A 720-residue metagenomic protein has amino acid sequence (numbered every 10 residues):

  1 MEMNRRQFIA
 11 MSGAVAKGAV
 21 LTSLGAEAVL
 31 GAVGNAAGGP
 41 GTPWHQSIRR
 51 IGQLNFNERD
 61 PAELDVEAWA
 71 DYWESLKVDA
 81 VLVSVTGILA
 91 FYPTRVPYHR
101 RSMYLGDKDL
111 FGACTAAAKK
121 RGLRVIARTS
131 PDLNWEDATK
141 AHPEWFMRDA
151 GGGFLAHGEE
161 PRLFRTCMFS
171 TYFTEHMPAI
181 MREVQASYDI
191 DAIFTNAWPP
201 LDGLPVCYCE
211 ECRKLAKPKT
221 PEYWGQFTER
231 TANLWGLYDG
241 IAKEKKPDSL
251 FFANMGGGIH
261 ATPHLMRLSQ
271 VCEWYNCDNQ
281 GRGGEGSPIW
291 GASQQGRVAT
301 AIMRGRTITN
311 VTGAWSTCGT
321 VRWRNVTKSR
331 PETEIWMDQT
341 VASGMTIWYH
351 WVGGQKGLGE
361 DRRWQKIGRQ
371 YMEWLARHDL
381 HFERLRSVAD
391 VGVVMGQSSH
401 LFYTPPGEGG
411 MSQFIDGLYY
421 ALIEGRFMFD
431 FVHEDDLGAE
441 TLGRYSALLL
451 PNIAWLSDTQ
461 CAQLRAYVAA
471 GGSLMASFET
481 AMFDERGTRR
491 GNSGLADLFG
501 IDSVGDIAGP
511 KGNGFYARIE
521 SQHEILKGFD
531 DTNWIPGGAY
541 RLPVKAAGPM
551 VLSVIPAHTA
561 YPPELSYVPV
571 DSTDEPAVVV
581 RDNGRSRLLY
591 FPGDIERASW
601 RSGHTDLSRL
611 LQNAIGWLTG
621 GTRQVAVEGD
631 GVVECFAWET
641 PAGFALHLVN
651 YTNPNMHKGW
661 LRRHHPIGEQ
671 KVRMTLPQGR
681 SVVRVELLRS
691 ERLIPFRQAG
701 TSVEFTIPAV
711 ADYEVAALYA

Functional and structural regions predicted by a protein language model:
M1-Q7: N-terminal secretory signal peptides
Q7-G31: N-terminal export signals
I51, A80-V83, L110-A156, F194 (+1 more regions): Glycine-rich, aromatic-flanked loop segments that form ligand/cofactor-binding clefts across common enzyme folds
E58-L76, H99-R121, E175-H176, N233-L234 (+2 more regions): Aromatic- and glycine-enriched glycan-recognition loops and surfaces that form the carbohydrate-binding subsites
L76-K108, E136-W145, D202-G203, P263-W274: Aromatic-lined carbohydrate-binding/catalytic grooves of carbohydrate-active enzymes
P131-Y188: Active-site-adjacent "subsite" loops/lids of carbohydrate-active enzymes
Y172-T262, R267-L268: Active-site neighborhood of glycoside hydrolase catalytic domains
P221, G225-T262, S269-N276, Q280-A720: Carbohydrate-binding surfaces of carbohydrate-active enzymes
